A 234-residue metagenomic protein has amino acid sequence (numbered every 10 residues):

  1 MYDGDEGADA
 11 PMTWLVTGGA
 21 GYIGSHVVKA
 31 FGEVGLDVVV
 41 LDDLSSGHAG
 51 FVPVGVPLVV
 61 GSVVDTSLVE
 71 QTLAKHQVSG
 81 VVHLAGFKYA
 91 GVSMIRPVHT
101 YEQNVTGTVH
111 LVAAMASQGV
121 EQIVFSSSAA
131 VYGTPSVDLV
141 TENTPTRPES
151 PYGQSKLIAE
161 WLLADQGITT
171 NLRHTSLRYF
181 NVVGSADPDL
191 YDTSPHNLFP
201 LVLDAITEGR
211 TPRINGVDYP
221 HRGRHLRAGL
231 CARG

Functional and structural regions predicted by a protein language model:
Y2-R178, V182: N-terminal Rossmann-like NAD(P)+-binding domain of SDR-like oxidoreductases, especially those catalyzing
A164-G234: NAD(P)-dependent short-chain dehydrogenase/reductase
